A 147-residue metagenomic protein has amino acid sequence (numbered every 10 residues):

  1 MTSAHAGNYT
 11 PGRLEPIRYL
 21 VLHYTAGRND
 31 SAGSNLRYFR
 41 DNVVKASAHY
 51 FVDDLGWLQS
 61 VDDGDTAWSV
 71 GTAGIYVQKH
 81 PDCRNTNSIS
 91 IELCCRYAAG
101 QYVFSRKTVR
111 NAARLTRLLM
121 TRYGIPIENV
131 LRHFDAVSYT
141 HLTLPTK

Functional and structural regions predicted by a protein language model:
M1-P126: Active-site-adjacent loop/helix surface patches within enzyme catalytic domains that shape the substrate-binding cleft
I125-Y139: Acidic/histidine-rich, metal-coordinating catalytic segments
T140-T146: Conserved small/polar residues in nucleotide/adenosyl-binding loops
